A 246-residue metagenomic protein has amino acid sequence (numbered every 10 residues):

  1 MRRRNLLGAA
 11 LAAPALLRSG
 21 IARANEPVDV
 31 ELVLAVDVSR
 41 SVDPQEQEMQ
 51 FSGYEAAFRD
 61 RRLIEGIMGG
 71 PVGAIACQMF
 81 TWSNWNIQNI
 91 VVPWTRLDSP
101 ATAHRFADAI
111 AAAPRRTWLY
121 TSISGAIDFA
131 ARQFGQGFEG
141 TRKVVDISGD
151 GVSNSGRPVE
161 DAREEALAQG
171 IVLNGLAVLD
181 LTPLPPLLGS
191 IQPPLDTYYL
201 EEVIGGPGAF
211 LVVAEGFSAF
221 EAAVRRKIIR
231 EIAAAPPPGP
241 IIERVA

Functional and structural regions predicted by a protein language model:
N5-R23: N-terminal export signals
E26-V91, V145-S148: Von Willebrand factor
A35-Q45, I110-Y120, G149-S153, G189 (+1 more regions): Second-shell loop/turn segments in exported
G73-A109, P186-L200: Short beta-strand-loop
I87-N89, H104-K143, G175-L187, P194 (+1 more regions): Von Willebrand factor
Y120-Q169, A246: Exposed acidic/Ser/Thr-rich ligand/metal-binding surfaces
V152-Y198: VWA/integrin I-like adhesion module and closely mimicked acidic/polar interface patches used
V212-A246: C-terminal "exit" segments of structured domains
